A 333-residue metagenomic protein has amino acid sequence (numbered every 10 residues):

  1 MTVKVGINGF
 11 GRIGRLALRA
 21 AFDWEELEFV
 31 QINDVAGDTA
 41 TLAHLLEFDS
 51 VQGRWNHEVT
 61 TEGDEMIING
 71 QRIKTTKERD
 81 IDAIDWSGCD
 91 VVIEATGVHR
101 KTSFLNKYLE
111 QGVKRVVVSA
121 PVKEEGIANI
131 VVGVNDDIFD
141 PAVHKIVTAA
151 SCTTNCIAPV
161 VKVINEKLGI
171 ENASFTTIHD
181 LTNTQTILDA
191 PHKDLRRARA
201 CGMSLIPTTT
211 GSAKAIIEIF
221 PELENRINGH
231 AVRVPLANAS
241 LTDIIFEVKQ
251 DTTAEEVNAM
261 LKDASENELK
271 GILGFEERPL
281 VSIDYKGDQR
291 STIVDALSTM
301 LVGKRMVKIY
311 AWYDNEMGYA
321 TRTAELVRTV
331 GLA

Functional and structural regions predicted by a protein language model:
M1-A198, L301, T323-E325: N-terminal Rossmann-like NAD(P) cofactor-binding subdomain of oxidoreductases, focused on the glycine-rich
G14, K101, A150-T153, I157 (+8 more regions): Generic structural signal for well-ordered, non-membrane alpha-helical segments in soluble metabolic enzymes
A17, A21, E25, I164-L168 (+7 more regions): Structural signal for hydrophobic packing residues in well-ordered secondary-structure cores of soluble enzyme domains
V35-D38, V122-K123, S151-T153, T177-Q185 (+5 more regions): Glycine-rich beta-alpha junction loops
M66, I130-V132, I146, L188 (+5 more regions): Short clusters of hydrophobic/aromatic residues that line enzyme substrate/ligand-binding pockets
V143-H144, A200-G202, A239-D243, M306-K308: Short, solvent-exposed beta-strand edge segments and adjacent coil->beta transition regions
E166-A237: Acidic, glycine-rich segments within the central catalytic cores of soluble metabolic enzymes that bind/position
G229, L241, I245-A333: C-terminal active-site/capping subdomain that shapes the small-molecule cofactor and substrate pocket of enzyme
